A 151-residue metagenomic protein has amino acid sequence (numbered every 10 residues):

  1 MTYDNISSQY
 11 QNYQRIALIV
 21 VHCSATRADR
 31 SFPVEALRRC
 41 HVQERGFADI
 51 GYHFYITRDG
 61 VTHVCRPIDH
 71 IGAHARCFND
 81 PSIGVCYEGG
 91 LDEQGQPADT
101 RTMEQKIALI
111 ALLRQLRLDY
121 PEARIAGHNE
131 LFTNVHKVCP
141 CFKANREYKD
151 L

Functional and structural regions predicted by a protein language model:
M1-S24, R58-T62, P67, R76-I83 (+1 more regions): Basic/polar, cationic surfaces and motifs that engage anionic cell-wall and phosphate/carboxylate ligands
A28-S31, H63: Short, solvent-exposed loop/turn elements at domain surfaces
P33-H41: Short Gly/aromatic-enriched secondary-structure transition segments
F47-A48: Short solvent-exposed loop/turn micro-motifs enriched in small/polar/acidic residues
H70-I71: A short acidic/small-residue loop/turn micro-motif
